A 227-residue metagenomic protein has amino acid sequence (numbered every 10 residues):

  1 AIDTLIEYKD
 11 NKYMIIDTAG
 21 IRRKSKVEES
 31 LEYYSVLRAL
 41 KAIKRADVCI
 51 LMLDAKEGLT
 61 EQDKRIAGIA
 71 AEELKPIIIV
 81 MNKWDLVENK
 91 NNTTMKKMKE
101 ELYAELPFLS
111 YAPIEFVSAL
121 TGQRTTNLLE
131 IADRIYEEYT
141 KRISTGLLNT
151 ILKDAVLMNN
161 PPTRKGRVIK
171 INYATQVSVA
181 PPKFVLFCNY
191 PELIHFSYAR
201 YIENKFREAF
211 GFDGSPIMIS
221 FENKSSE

Functional and structural regions predicted by a protein language model:
A1-I16, K26-L37, R45-L51, G58-E227: C-terminal-of-GTPase-core extension/linker across diverse P-loop GTPases
A19: Activation of the activation-loop gatekeeper triad in protein kinase-fold domains
R22, L40-K41: Phosphate-binding glycine-rich loops and their immediate beta-loop-alpha structural context
